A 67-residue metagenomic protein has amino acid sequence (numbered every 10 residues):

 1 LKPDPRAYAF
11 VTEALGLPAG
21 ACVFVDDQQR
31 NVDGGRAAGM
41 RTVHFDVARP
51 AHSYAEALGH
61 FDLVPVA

Functional and structural regions predicted by a protein language model:
L1-A67: Asp-based, Mg2+/Mn2+-dependent phosphohydrolase catalytic module
